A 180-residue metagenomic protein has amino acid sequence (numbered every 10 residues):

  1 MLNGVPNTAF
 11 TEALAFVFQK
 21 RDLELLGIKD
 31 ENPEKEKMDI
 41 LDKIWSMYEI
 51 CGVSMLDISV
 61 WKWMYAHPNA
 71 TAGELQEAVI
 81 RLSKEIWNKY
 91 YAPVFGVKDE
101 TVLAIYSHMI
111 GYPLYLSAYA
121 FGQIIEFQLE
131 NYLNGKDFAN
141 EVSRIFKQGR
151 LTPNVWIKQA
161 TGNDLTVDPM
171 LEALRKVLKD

Functional and structural regions predicted by a protein language model:
M1-L2: ATPase nucleotide-binding head domains, primarily ABC-like/P-loop NTPase cores
V5-W45, G122: Post-HExxH zinc-binding segment in Zn-dependent metallohydrolases
A9, V17-K20, E24, I50 (+2 more regions): C-terminal, non-catalytic "cap/extension" segments appended to globular domains
